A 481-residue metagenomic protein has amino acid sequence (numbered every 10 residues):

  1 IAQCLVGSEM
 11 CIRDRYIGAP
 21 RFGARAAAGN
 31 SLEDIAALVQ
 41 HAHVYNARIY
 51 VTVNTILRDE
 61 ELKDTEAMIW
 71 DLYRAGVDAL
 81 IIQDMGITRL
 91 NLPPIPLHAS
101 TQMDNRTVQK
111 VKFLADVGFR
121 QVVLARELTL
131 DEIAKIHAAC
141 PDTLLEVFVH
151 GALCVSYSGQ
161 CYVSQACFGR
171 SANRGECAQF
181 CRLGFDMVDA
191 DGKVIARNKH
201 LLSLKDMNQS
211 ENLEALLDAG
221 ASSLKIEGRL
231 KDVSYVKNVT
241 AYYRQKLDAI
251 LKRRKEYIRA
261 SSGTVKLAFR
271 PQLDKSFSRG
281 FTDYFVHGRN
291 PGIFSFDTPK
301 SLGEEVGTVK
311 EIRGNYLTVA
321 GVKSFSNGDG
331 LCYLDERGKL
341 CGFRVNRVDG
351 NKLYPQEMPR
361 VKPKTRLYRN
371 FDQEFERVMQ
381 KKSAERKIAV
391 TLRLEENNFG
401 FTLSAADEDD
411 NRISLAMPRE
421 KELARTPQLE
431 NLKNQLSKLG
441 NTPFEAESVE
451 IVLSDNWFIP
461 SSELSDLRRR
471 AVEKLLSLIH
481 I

Functional and structural regions predicted by a protein language model:
I1, P20-F22, N54-R58, M85-G86 (+4 more regions): Active-site beta-loop-alpha junctions enriched in small/polar residues
A2-I12, L145, H480: Single conserved hydrophobic/aromatic residue that forms the stacking wall/gate of nucleotide- or nucleobase-binding
G7, D84, L114, V147 (+4 more regions): Conserved, mostly hydrophobic/aromatic
Y16-D34, V53-E60, R229-N238: Glycine-rich, proline-tolerant flexible connector loops at the mouths of alpha/beta enzymes
R21, L32-L92, P96-V108: Active-site beta->alpha loop and helix N-cap motifs at the rims of alpha/beta catalytic domains
A26-L38, Q83-L92, E127-P141, V233-K237: Active-site-adjacent beta->alpha loops and helix N-cap segments on the catalytic face of soluble alpha/beta enzymes
P96-K225, V236-V239, K246-D248: Catalytic alpha/beta core domains of metabolic enzymes, predominantly
I293-L478: Beta-strand/loop-dominated core regions that host nucleotide or nucleotide-derived cofactor-binding catalytic loops
